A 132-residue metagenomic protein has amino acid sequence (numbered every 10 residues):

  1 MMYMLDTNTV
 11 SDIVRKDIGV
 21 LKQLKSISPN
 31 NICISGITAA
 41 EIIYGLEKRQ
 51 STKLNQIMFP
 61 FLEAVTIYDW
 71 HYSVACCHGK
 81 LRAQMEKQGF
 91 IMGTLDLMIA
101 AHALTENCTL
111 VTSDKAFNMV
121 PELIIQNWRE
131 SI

Functional and structural regions predicted by a protein language model:
M1, A100, L104-I132: Acidic, PIN/NYN-like endoribonuclease modules and their adjacent C-terminal/linker elements
M1-I34, Y44-P60, E130-I132: Short, well-structured N-terminal submotif of metal-dependent ribonuclease cores
L5, A40, S113: Active-site flanking residues adjacent to catalytic metal/cofactor-binding acidic residues
V10-S11, A39-I42, A75, F117: A generic structural signal for short hydrophobic patches within well-formed alpha-helices
G19, S73, A116: Residue-level recognition of oxygen-bearing side chains
I67-V111: Active-site neighborhoods of divalent-metal-dependent phosphate/nucleic-acid chemistry enzymes
